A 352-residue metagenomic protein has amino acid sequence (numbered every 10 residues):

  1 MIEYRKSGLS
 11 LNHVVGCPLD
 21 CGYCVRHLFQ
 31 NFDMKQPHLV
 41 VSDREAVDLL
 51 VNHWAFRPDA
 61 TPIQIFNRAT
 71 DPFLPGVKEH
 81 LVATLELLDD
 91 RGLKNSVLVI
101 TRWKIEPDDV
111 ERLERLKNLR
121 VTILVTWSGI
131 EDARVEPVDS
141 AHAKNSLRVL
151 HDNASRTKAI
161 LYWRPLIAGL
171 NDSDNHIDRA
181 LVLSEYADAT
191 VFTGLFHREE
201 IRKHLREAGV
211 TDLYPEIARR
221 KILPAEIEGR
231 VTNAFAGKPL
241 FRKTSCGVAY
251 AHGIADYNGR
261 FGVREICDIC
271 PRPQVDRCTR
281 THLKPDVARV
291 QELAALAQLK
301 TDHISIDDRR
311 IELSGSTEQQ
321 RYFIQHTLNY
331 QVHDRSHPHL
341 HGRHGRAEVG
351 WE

Functional and structural regions predicted by a protein language model:
M1-T122, S316, F323, T327-E352: Conserved Radical SAM active-site core
L19-G22, L181, G229, N233: A broad, structural surface signal
R26-F29, D71, L166, A236 (+1 more regions): Residue-level marker of positions within ordered structural domains that often coincide with functionally constrained
S42, N175, K284-A288: Alpha-helix capping and helix-coil boundary motifs
E45-E228: Conserved AdoMet/S-adenosylmethionine-binding subsite of the radical SAM
R202-E352: C-terminal accessory extensions appended to soluble enzyme cores
